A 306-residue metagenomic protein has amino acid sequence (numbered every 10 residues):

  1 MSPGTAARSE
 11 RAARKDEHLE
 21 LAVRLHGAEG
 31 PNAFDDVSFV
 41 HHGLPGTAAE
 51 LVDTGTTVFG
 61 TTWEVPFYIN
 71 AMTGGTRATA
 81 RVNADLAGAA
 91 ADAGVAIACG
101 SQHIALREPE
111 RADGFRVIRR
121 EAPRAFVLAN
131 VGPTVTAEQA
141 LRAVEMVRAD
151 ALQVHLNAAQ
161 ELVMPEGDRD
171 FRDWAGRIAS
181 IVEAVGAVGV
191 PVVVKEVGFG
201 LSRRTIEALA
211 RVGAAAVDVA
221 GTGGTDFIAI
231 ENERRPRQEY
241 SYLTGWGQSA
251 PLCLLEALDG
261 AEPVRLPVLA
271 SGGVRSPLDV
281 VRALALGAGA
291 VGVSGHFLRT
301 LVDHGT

Functional and structural regions predicted by a protein language model:
M1-F59, W63: An N-cap/entry alpha-helix motif that binds or orients negatively charged groups
D35, W63-F67, A93-V95, A122-V127 (+5 more regions): Short, well-ordered coil/turn segments that N-cap beta-strands
T57-A105: Active-site cofactor/substrate anionic-group-binding motifs, chiefly glycine- and Lys/Arg-rich phosphate-binding loops
F67-A80, V127-A137, M164-G167, V193-S202 (+2 more regions): Active-site mouth loops of central-metabolism enzymes
F67-N70, V95-G100, V127-V131, D150 (+5 more regions): Hydrophobic faces of well-ordered beta-strands that scaffold small-molecule active sites in alpha/beta enzyme cores
A93-V131: A gly/proline- and charged-residue-enriched helix-loop-helix capping module
E108-R119, A137-E145, S202-A210: Distinct, well-ordered alpha-helical segments
F171-G305: Glycine-rich phosphate/ribose-binding loops and adjacent secondary-structure elements that form binding surfaces
